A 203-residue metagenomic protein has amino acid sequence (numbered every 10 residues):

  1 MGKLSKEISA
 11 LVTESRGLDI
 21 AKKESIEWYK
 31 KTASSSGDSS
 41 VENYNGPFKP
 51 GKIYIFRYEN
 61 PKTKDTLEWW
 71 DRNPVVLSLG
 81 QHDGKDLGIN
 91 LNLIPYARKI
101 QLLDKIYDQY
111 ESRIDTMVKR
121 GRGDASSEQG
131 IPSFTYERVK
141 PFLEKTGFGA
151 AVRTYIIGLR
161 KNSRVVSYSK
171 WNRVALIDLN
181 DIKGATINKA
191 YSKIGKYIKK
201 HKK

Functional and structural regions predicted by a protein language model:
G2-Y54: Mixed-charge, Lys/Arg-rich low-complexity intrinsically disordered regions
Y29, W70-D71, N172: Short linear interaction motif-like sites in intrinsically disordered regions of transcription factors
F48-P50, T63-T66: Short aromatic-glycine-(Arg/Gly/Cys) micro-motifs in beta-strand/loop hairpins
K64-D83: Short beta-strand-centered aromatic/proline hotspots
G84-L93: Short, solvent-exposed secondary-structure boundary/capping segments
I94-K203: Intrinsically disordered, low-complexity, charged/polar segments
